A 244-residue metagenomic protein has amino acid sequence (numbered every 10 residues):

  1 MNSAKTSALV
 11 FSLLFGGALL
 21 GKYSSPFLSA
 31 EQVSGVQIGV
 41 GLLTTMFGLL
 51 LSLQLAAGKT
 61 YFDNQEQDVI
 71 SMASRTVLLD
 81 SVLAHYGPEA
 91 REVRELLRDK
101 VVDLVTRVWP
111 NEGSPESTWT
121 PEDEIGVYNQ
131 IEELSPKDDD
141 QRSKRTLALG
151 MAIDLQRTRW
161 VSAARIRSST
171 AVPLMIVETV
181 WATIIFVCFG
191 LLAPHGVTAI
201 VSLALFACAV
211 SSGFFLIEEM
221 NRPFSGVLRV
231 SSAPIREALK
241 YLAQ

Functional and structural regions predicted by a protein language model:
M1-L28, S34-G35, A163-Q244: Alpha-helical transmembrane anchor segments
F27-S34, A57, S71, W119 (+3 more regions): Juxtamembrane loop-helix boundary motifs flanking transmembrane segments in multi-pass membrane proteins
E31-M46: Loop-to-helix transition at the N-terminal end of transmembrane alpha-helices
L42, M46, L50, Q54 (+1 more regions): Internal/C-terminal transmembrane anchor helices
M46-V69: Transmembrane signal-anchor/signal-peptide helices with a preference for the extracytoplasmic
Q65, S71, V77-R167: Structured inter-helical modules in multipass membrane proteins
